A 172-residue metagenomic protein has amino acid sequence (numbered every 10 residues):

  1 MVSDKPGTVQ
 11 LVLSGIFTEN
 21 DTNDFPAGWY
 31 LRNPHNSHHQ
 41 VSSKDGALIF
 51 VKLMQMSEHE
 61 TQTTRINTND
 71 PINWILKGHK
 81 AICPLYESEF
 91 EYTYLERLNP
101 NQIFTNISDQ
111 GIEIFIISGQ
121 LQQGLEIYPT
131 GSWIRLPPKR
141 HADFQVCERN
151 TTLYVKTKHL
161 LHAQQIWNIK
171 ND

Functional and structural regions predicted by a protein language model:
M1-N20, S108-G124, T130: Glycine- and acidic-residue-biased ligand/ion/polar-headgroup-sensing regions
S3, T18, Y30-V41, I103-F104 (+2 more regions): Histidine-centered metal-chelating micro-motifs
Q10-F17, F25, W29-R32, I49 (+3 more regions): Short, structured motif recognition centered on aromatic/hydrophobic residues
T22, P26-G28, N101, E126 (+1 more regions): Glycine-centered loop/turn motifs
T22-D24, H35-E60, I127, P138-W167: Ligand-binding loop in jelly-roll beta-barrel domains
G46-F90, Y94, I169-D172: A short, N-terminal "cap"/entry segment at the start of jelly-roll beta-barrel domains of the cupin/DSBH fold
N73-Q123: Surface-exposed interaction/gating patches
